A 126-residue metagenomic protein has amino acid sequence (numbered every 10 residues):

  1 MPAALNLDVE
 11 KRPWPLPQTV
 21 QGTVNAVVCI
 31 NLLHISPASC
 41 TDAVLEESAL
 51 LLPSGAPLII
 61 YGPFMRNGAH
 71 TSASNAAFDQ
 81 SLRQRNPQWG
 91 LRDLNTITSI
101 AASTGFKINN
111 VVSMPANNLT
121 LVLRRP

Functional and structural regions predicted by a protein language model:
M1-T19: S-adenosyl-L-methionine
V28: A conserved beta-strand element that flanks and buttresses the S-adenosyl-L-methionine
I35-L51: A short, conserved alpha-helix within the catalytic core of class I
L52-G68: Conserved beta-strand signature within the Rossmann-like core of class I S-adenosyl-L-methionine
M65-A69, A73, S103: S-adenosylmethionine
T71-N95: Conserved Class I S-adenosyl-L-methionine
T104-P126: Core SAM-dependent methyltransferase catalytic element
